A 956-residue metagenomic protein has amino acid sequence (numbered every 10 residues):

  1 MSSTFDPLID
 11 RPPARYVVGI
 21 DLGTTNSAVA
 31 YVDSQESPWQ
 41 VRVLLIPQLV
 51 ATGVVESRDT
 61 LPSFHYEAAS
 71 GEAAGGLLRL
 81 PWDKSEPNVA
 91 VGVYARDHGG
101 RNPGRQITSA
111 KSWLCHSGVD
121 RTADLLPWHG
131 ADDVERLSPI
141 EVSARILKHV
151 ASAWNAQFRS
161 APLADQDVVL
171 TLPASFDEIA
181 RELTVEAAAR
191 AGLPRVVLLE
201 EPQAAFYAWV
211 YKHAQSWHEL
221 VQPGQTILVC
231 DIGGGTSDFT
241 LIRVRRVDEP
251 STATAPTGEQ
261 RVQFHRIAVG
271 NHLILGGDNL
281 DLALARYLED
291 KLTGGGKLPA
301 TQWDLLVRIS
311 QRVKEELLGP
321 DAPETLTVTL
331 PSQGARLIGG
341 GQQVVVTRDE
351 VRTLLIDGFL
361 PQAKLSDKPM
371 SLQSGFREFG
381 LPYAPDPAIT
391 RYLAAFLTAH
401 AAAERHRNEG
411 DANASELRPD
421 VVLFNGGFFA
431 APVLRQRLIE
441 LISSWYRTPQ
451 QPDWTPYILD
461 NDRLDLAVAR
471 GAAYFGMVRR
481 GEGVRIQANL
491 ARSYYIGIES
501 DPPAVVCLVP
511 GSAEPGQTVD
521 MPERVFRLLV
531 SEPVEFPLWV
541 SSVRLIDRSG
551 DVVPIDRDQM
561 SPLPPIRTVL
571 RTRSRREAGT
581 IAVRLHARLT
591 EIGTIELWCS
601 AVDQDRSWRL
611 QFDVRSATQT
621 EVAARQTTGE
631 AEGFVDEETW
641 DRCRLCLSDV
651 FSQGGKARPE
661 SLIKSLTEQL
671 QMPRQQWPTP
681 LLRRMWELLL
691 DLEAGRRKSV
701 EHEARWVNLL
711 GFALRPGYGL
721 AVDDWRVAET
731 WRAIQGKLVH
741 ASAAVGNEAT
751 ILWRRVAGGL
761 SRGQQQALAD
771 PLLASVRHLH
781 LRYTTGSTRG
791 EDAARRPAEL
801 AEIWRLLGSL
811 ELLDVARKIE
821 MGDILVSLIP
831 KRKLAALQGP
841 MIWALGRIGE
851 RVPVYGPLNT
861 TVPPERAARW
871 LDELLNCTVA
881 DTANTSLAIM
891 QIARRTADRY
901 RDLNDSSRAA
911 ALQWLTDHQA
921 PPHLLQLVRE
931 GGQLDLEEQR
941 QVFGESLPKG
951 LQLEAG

Functional and structural regions predicted by a protein language model:
S2-D6, P194, Q260-V262, S332-A403 (+3 more regions): Acidic low-complexity intrinsically disordered segments
S2-R15, L198-C230, N408-N413, L466-R485: Conserved phosphate-binding catalytic cores of ATP/NTP-utilizing and phosphoryl-transfer enzymes
S2-T122, V197, E249-E259, Q263-R266 (+13 more regions): Early-domain small/polar-rich strand-loop-helix modules and first-structured segments of the mature chain
S3, P13, R145-A161, A208-L220 (+3 more regions): Phosphate/ATP-binding catalytic cores across multiple sugar-kinase/actin-like superfamilies, primarily ASKHA
I9-A14, L22-T24, P47-Q48, Q222 (+13 more regions): Acidic, glycine/GT-rich loop-and beta-edge segments that sit at the periphery of enzyme/chaperone cores
R42-A189, E200, L282-L326, A335-G375 (+2 more regions): Phosphate-binding loop and its immediate beta->loop->alpha context in nucleotide/phosphate-handling enzymes
V168-L183, S332-R336, L381-A388, A412-S443 (+3 more regions): Glycine-rich phosphate-binding loops at beta-strand->alpha-helix junctions
L597, E660-L670, E703-P716, A744-R762 (+4 more regions): Amphipathic alpha-helical elements of HEAT/ARM-like alpha-solenoid repeat scaffolds that form extended
